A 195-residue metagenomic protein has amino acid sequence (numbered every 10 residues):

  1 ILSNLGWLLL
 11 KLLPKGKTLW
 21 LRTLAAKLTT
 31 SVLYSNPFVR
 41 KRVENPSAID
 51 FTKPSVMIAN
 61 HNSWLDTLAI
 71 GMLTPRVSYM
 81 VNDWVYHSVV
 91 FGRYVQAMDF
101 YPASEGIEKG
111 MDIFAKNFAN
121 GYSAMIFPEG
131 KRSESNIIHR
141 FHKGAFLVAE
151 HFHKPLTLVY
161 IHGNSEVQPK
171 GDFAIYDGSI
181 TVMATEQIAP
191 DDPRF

Functional and structural regions predicted by a protein language model:
N4-T23, S35-N36, F51-G106: Catalytic core of membrane glycerolipid acyltransferases/transacylases, capturing the structured, soluble-facing
T30-K41: Transmembrane alpha-helices and immediately adjacent membrane-cytoplasm interface residues in multi-pass integral
V43-E44, F100-E105, P190: Short acidic-hydrophobic, aromatic-tinged amphipathic segments that line or gate anion-handling sites
N45-D50: Glycine-rich helix-loop-beta junction characteristic of Rossmann-like nucleotide cofactor-binding loops
P54-V56, G121-F127: Residue-level preference for the first positions of well-ordered beta-strands
V90-G92, Y122-M125, E134-F195: A cross-family acyltransferase "interaction/gating" segment
Q96-F118, S123: A membrane-cytosol interface segment of integral membrane proteins
K131: Catalytic metal-binding/acid-base residues of hydrolase active sites
